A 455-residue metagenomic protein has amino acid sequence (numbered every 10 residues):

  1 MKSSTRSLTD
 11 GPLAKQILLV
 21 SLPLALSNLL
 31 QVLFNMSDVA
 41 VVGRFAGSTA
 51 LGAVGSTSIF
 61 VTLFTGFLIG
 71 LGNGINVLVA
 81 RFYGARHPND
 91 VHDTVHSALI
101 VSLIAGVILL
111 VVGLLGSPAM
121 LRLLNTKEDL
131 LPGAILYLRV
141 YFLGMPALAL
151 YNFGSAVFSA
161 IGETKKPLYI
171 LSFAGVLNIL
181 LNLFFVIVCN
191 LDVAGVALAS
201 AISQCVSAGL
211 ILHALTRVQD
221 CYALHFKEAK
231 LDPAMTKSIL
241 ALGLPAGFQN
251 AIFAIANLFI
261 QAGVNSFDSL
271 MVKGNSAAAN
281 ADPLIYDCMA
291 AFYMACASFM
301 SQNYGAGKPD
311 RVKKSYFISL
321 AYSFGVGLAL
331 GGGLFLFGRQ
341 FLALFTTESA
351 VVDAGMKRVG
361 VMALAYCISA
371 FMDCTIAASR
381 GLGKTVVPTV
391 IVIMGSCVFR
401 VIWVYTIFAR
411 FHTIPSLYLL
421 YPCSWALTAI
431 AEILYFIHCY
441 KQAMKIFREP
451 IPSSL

Functional and structural regions predicted by a protein language model:
M1-S21, V79-P146, V188-L244, M300-A365 (+1 more regions): Short alpha-helical transmembrane segments in multi-pass integral membrane proteins
L8-F45, I59-G74, L78, L103-L110 (+5 more regions): N-terminal transmembrane alpha-helices
L19-D38, V140, Y151, A174 (+5 more regions): Transmembrane helical elements of multi-pass membrane transporters/channels
L33-G52, L121-E128, F184-L191, A251-L284 (+3 more regions): Helix-terminus/linker motif at the lipid-water interface of multi-pass membrane proteins
A46-I59, A134, L138, A197 (+3 more regions): Small-residue hotspots at the loop-to-helix junctions and early N-terminal turns of transmembrane alpha-helices
L51-V111, L148-P167, Q261, G274-G338 (+1 more regions): Small-residue-rich hydrophobic transmembrane alpha-helices
L63, N178-N182, A208-L212, L284-D287 (+3 more regions): Hydrophobic transmembrane alpha-helices of multi-pass small-molecule transporters
G72, Y141-S159, P167-N178, V196-I211 (+4 more regions): Short runs within selected transmembrane alpha-helices of multi-pass transporters and secretion channels
